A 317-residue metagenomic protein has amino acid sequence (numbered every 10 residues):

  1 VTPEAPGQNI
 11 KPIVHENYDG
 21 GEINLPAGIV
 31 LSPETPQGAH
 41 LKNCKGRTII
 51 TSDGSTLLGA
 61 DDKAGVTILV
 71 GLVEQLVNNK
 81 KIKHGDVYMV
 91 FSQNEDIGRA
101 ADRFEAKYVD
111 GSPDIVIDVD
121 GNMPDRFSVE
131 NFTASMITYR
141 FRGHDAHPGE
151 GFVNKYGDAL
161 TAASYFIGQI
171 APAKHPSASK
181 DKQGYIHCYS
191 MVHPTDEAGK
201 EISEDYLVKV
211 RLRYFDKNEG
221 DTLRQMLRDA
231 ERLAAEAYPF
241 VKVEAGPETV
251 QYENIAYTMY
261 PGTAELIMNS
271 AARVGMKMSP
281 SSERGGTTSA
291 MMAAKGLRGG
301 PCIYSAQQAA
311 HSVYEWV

Functional and structural regions predicted by a protein language model:
V1-I49: Acidic/His- and Gly-rich active-site-bordering loop/insert found across diverse amide/peptide-bond hydrolases
A5-G7, R99-F104, F127-N131, G151-V153 (+1 more regions): Short acidic, glycine/serine/threonine-rich loops at helix termini
L41-A134, A178-K200, D205-F215: Acidic/histidine-rich catalytic neighborhood of metal-dependent amide-processing enzymes
L41-T56, R142-P148, V274, Q307-A310: Glycine/charged-rich beta-loop-alpha catalytic/anionic-binding loops adjacent to active sites
D118-T161: Phosphate/diphosphate-binding glycine-rich loops and adjacent basic-rich segments that engage nucleotide
V129, G151-T195, E201, N218-E244: Acidic-enriched catalytic cores of C-N bond-cleaving enzymes acting on peptides and small amides
I186-T195, K209-F215, K242-A264, E283-R284 (+1 more regions): A short beta-alpha structural unit
E204, K277-V317: Zn-dependent metallopeptidase/amidohydrolase metal-coordination segment
